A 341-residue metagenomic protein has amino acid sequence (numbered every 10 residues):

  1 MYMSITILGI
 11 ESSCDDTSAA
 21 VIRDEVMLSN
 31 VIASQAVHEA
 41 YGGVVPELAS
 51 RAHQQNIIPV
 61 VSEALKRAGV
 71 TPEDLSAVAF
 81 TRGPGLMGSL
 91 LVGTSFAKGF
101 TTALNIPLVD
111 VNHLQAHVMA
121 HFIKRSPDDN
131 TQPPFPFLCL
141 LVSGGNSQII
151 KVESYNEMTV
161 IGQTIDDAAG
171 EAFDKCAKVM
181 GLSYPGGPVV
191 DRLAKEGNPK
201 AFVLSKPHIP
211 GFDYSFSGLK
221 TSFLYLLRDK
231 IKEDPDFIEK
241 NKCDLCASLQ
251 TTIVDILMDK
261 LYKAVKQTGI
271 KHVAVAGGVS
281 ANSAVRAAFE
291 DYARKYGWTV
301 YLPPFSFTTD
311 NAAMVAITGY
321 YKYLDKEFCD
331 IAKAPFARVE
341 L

Functional and structural regions predicted by a protein language model:
M3-S4, V111-F137, T318: Conserved phosphate-binding catalytic cores of ATP/NTP-utilizing and phosphoryl-transfer enzymes
S4-P84, H113: N-terminal beta-alpha supersecondary unit
T17-I22, C139-L141, S147-K151: Short beta-strand scaffold segments in enzyme catalytic cores
T71, R192-V273, N282-Y296, Y323-K326: A contiguous, well-structured pocket-lining segment that forms one wall/lid of small-molecule binding clefts in soluble
D74-S126: Glycine-rich phosphate-binding loop and adjoining helix at the ATP-binding site of ATP-dependent phosphoryl-transfer
D110, V273, E290-V315: Conserved phosphate-binding/catalytic loops in two-lobed NTP-binding clefts
H117-M119, P303-L341: Glycine-rich phosphate-binding/hydrolytic loop that grips phosphoryl groups
E153-E196, K220-T221, Y225-D229: Glycine-rich phosphate-binding loop plus the immediately following alpha-helix
